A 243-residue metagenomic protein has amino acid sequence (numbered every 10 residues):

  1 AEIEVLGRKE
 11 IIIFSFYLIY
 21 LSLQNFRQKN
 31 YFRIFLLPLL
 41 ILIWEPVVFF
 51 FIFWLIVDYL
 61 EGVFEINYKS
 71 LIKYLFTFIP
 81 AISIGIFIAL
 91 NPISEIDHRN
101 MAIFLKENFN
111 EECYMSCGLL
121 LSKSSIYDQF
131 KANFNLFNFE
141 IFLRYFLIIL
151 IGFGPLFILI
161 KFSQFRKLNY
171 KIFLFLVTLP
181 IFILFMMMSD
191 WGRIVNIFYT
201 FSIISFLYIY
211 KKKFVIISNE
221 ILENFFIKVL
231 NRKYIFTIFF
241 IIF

Functional and structural regions predicted by a protein language model:
E2-E10, L143-Y210: Membrane-water interface signatures at transmembrane helix termini and the short loops that connect adjacent helices
L18-F32, G62-E65: Membrane-interface transmembrane helices that cradle and orient dolichyl/undecaprenyl
I19-F26, W54-D58, F157-I158, Y199-E220: Transmembrane alpha-helices and membrane-interface helical segments of multi-pass integral membrane enzymes
K29-R33, S70-Y74, F165-L176, I194 (+1 more regions): Membrane-interfacial loop-to-transmembrane alpha-helix junctions, especially the N-terminal start
Y31-I56, F182: Membrane-interface alpha helices of multi-pass inner-membrane proteins
F50-I79: Perimembrane helix-loop-helix junctions
S70-L156: Membrane-lumen/periplasm interface segments of specific transmembrane helices in polyprenyl phosphate-linked
L75-I79, V215-F243: Signature aromatic-anchored transmembrane alpha helix within multi-pass, membrane-resident enzymes that catalyze glycan
